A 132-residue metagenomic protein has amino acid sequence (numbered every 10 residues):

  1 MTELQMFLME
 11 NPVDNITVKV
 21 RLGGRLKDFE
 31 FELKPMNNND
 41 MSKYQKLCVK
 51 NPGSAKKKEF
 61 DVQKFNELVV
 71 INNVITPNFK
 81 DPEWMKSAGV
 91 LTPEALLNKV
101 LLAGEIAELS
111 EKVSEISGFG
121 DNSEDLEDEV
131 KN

Functional and structural regions predicted by a protein language model:
M1-V13, S123-N132: Low-complexity intrinsically disordered segments
V13-N15, K57-K58: A general, composition-driven signal for non-globular sequence regions
D14-K27: Short acidic-hydrophobic surface loop/beta-edge motif
N15, L33-P35: Long, low-complexity, highly charged intrinsically disordered regions that are enriched for acidic
F29, M36-N132: Short, surface-exposed, charged amphipathic helix/loop patches that serve as local interaction elements
